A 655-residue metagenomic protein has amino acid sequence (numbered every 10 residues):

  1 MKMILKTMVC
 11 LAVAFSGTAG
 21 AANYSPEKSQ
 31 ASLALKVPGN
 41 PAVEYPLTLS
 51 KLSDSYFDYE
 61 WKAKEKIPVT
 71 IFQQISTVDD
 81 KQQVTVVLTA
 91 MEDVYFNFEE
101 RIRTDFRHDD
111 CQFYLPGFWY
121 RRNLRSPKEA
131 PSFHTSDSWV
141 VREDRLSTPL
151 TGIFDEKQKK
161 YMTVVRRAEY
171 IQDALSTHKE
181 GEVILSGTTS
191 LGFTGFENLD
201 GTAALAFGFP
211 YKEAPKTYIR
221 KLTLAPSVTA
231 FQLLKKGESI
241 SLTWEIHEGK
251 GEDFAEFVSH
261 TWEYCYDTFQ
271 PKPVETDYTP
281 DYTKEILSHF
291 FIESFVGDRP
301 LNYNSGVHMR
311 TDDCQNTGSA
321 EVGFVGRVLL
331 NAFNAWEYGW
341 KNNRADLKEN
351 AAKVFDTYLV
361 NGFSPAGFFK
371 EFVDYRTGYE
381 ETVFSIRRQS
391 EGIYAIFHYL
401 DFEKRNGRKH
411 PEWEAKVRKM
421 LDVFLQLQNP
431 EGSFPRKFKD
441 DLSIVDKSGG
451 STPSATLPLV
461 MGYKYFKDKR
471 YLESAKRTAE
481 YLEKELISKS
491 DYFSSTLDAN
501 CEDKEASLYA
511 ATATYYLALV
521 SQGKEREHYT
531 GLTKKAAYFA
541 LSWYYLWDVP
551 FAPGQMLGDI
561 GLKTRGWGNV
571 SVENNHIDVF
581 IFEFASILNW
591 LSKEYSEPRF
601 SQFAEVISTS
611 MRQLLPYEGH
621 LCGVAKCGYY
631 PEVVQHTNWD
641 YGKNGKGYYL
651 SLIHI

Functional and structural regions predicted by a protein language model:
K2-C10: Sec-dependent signal peptide recognition, specifically the positively charged N-region followed immediately by
Y24-P26, N40, Y56-E65, T70-K236: Beta-strand/loop-rich accessory regions of lumenal/periplasmic or secreted enzymes, predominantly carbohydrate-active
Q30, V37-N40, P46, K51-S53 (+8 more regions): Low-complexity, Ser/Thr/Pro/Gly-enriched N-terminal "stalk/linker" regions
P273-P280, Y338-A352, Y399-R418, V460-K476 (+3 more regions): Structural helix-adjacent loops and short alpha-helical linkers that scaffold large soluble proteins
L287-A320, V360-E381, F424-I444, E483-C501 (+2 more regions): Glycine- and aromatic-rich loop/turn segments at beta-sheet edges
E321-G339, D374-L421, S448-L459, C501-A518 (+1 more regions): Aromatic-rich carbohydrate-recognition surfaces in CAZymes
R376-E380, H398-K469, R477, K484 (+2 more regions): Active-site lining segments of carbohydrate-active enzymes
I653-I655: Conserved small/polar residues in nucleotide/adenosyl-binding loops
